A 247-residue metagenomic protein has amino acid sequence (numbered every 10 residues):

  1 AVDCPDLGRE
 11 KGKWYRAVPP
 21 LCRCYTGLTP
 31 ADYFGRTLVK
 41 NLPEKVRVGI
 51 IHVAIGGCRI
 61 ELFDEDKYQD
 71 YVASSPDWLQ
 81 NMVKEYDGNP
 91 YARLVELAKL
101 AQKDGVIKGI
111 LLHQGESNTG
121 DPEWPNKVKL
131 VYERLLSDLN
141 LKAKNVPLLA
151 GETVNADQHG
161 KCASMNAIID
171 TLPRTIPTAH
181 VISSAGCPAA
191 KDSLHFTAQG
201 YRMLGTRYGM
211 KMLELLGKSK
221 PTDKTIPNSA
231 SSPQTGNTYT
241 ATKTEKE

Functional and structural regions predicted by a protein language model:
A1-S229, Y239: Cell-envelope and extracellular/periplasmic
A230-E247: Long, low-complexity, intrinsically disordered segments
